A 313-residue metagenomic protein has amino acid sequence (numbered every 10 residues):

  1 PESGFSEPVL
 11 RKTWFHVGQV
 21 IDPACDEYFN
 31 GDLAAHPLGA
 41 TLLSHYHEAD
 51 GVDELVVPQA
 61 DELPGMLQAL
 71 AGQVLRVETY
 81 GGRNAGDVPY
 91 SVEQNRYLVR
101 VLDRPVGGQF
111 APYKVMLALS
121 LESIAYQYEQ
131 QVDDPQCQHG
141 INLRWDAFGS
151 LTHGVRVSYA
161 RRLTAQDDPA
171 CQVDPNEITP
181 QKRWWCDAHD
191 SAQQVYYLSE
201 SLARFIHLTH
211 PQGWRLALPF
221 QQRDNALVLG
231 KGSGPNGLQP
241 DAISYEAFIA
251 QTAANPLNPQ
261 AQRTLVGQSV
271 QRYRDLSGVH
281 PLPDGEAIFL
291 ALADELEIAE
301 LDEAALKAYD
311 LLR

Functional and structural regions predicted by a protein language model:
P1-R313: Non-catalytic interaction/targeting regions
